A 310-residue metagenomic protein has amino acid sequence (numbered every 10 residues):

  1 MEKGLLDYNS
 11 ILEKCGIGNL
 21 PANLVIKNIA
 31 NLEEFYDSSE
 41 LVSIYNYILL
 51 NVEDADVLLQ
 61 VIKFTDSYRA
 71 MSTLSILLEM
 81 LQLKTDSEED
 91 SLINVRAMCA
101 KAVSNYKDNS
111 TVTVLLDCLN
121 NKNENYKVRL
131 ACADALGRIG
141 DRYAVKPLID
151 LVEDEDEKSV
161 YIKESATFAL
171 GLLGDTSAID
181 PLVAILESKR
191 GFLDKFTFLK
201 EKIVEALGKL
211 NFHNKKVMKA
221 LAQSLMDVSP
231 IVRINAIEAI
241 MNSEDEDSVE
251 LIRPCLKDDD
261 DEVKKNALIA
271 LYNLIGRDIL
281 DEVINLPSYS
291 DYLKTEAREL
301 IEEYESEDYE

Functional and structural regions predicted by a protein language model:
M1-K3, A22-D37, Y47, D56-M71 (+10 more regions): Structural detector for internal amphipathic alpha-helices that build alpha-solenoid repeat scaffolds
E2-C15, F35-L50, A70-D86, D108-N120 (+6 more regions): Amphipathic alpha-helical scaffolding segments comprising HEAT/armadillo-like alpha-solenoid repeats
D260: Acidic carboxylate motifs that coordinate Ca2+ or other divalent cations, activating on Asp/Glu
